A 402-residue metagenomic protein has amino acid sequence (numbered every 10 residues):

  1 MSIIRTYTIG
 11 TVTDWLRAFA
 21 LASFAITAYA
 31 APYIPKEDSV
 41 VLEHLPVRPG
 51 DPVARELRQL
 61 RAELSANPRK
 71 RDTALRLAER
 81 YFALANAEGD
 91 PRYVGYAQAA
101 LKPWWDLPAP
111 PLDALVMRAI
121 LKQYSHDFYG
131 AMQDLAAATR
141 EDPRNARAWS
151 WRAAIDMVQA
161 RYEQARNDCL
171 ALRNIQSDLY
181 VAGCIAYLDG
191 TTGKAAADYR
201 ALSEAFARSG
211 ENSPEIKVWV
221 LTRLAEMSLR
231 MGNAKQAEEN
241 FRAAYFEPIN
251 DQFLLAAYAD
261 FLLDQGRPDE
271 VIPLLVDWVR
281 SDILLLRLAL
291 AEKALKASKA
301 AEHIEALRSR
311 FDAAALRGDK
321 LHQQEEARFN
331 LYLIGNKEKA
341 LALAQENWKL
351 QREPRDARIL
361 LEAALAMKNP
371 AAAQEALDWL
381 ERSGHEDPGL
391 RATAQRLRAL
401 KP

Functional and structural regions predicted by a protein language model:
A28-D113, Q133, A399: N-terminal leader/linker segments that initiate helical-solenoid repeat arrays
E56, A97, A131, A165 (+6 more regions): Single-residue signature of alpha-solenoid repeat helices
E63, A100-W104, A137-A138, A171-L172 (+8 more regions): Canonical positions in the second alpha-helix
P68, A109, P143, Q176-S177 (+5 more regions): Short coil turns that delineate tetratricopeptide repeat
D72, E79, D113, R147 (+7 more regions): Start-of-helix register in tetratricopeptide repeats
R76, M117, W151, C184-I185 (+5 more regions): Canonical tetratricopeptide repeat
E79, N86, I120, A154 (+7 more regions): Residue-level recognition of tetratricopeptide repeat
L84, E88-P91, S125, Q159 (+7 more regions): Structural motif corresponding to the intra-repeat A-B loop/turn of tetratricopeptide repeats
